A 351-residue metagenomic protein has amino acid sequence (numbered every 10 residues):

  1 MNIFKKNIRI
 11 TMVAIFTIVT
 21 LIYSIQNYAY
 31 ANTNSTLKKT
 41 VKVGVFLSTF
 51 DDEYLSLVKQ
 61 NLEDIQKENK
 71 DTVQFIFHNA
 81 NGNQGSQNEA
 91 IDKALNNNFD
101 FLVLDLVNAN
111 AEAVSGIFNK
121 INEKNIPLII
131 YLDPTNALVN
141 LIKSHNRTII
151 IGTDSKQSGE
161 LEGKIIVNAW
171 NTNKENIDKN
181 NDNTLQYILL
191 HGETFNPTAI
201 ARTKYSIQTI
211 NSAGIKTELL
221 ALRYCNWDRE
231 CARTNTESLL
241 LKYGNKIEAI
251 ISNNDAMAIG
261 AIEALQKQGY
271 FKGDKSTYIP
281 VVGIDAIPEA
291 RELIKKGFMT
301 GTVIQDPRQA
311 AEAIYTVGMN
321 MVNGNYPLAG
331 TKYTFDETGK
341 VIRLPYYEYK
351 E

Functional and structural regions predicted by a protein language model:
M1-K42, E123-K124: Short, low-complexity disordered leader/linker segments with a strong preference for bacterial N-terminal type II
N27, N32-S35, K39, N183-T194 (+2 more regions): Hinge/cleft segment of the Venus flytrap/periplasmic-binding protein
K42-N61, I65, N69, I76-N88 (+4 more regions): Extracytoplasmic "Venus flytrap"
Y54-E68, S158-E162, P197-K216, C231 (+2 more regions): Short, solvent-exposed amphipathic alpha-helices that sit in or adjacent to ligand/effector-binding or catalytic
E68-A80, L189, N211-R229: Short beta-strand elements in bilobed, periplasmic/extracellular small-molecule ligand-binding domains
Q87, I149-N183, A232, A286-A290 (+1 more regions): Hydrophobic alpha-helical segments within soluble ligand-binding/sensing domains
V107-I126, S206, L220-R291: Hydrophobic alpha-helical
I117-Q157, L161, N183, I287-K295: Flexible loop/hinge segments that line or gate small-molecule binding clefts
